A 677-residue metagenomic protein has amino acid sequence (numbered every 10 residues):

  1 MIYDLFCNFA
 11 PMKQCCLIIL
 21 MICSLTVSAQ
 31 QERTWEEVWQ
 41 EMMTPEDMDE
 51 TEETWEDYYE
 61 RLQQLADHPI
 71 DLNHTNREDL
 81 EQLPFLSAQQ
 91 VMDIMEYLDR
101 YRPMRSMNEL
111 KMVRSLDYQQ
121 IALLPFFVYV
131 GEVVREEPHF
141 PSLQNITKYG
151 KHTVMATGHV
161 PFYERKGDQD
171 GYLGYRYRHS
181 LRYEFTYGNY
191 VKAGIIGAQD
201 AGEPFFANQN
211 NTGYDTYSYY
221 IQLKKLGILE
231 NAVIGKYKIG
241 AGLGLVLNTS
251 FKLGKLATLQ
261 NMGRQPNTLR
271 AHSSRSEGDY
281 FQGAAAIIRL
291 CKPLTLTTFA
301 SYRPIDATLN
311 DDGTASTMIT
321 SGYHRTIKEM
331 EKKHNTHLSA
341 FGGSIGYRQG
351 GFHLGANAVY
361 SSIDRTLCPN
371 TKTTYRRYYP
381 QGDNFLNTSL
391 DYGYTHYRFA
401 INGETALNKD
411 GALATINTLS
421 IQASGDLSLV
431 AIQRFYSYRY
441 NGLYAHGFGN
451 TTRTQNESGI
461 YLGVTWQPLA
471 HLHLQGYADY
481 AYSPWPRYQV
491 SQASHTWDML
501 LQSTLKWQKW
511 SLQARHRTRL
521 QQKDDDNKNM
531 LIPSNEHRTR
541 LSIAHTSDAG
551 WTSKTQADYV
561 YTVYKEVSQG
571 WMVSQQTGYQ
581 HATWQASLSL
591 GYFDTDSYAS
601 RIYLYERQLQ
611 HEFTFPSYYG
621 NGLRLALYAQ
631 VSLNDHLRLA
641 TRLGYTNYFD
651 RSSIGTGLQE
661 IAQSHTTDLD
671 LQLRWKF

Functional and structural regions predicted by a protein language model:
L20-S28: Hydrophobic h-region of N-terminal signal peptides that target proteins for export in Gram-negative bacteria
Q30-V38: Cleaved targeting-peptide boundary
D49-Q63, M92, R100-P103, K111-K148 (+2 more regions): Alpha-helical interaction/regulatory segments in DNA maintenance proteins
W55-M107, L124-Y129, Q199, E203: Amphipathic, charged-and-aliphatic alpha-helical interface segments that function as noncatalytic docking
P141-Q169, F185, N189-I195, A232 (+2 more regions): Transmembrane beta-strand segments of Gram-negative outer membrane beta-barrel proteins
Y172-R176, F281, T336-P369, R377-F677: Exposed, low-structure sequence patches enriched in small/polar residues
A198-T216, R270-E277, E331-H334, A406-N408 (+1 more regions): Outer-membrane beta-barrel proteins
T212-D306, L427-N441, Q585-Y598: Outer membrane beta-barrel
